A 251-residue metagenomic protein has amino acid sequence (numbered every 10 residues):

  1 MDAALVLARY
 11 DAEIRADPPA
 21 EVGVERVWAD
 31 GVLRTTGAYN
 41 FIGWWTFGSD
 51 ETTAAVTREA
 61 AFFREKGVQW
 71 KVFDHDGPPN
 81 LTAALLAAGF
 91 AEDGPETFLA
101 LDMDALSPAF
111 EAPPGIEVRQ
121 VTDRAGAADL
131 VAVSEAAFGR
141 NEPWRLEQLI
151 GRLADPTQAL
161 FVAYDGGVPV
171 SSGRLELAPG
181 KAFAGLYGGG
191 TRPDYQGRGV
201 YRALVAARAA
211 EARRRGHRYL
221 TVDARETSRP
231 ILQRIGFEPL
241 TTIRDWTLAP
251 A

Functional and structural regions predicted by a protein language model:
M1-R64, G77-P78, W144: N-terminal charged segments
M1-V22, R26, G37, F90-A91 (+5 more regions): Terminal substrate-recognition subdomain of acyl/acetyltransferases
E25-A29, G77-A91, A159-G173: Conserved beta-hairpin
S49-A125, V222, S228, R244-L248: Acyl-donor-binding surface of acyltransferase catalytic domains
T52-A60, G188-P193, G197-A210, R214 (+2 more regions): Conserved acetyl-CoA-binding loop-helix of GNAT-fold acetyltransferases
E65-G67, Q158, R215-H217: Short, high-confidence coil segments that cap the C-terminus of an alpha-helix and link into the following beta-strand
G67, A132-W144: Helix-loop element at the rim of GNAT/NAT acetyltransferase active sites that forms part of the acceptor-substrate
N141-D194: A conserved beta-strand-loop-helix scaffold within acyl/acetyltransferase catalytic domains
